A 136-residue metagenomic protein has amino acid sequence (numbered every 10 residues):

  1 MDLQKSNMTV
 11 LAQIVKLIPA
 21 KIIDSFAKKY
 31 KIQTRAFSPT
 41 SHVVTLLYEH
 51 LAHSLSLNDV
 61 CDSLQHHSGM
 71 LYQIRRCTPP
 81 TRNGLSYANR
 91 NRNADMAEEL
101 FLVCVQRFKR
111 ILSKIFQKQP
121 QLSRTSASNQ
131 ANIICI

Functional and structural regions predicted by a protein language model:
M1-I136: Conserved, well-structured functional cores that handle cations and Mg-NTP chemistry
